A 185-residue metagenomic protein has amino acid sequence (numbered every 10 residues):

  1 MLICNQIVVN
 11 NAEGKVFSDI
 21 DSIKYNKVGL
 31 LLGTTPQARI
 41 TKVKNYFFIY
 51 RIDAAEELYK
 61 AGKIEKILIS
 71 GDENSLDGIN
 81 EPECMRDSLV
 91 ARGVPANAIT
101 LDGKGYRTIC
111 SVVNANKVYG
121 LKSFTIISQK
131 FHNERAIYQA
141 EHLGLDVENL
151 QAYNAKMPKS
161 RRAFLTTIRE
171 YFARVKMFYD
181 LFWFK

Functional and structural regions predicted by a protein language model:
M1-C4: Single-pass alpha-helical transmembrane signal-anchor segments
Q6-T167: A structural signal for short, hydrophobic/glycine-enriched beta-strand patches
F164-K185: A transmembrane-helix-recognition feature enriched in membrane-embedded lipid enzymes and envelope glyco-/phospholipid
